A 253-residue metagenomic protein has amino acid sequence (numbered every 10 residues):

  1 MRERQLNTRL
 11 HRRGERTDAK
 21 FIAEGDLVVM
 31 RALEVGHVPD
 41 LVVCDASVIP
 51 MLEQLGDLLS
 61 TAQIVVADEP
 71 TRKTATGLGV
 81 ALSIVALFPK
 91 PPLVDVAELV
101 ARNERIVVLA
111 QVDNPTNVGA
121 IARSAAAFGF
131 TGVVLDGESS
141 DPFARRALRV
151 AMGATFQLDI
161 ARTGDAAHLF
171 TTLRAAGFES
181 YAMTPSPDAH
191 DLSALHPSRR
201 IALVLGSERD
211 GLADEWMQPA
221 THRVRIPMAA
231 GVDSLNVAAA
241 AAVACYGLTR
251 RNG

Functional and structural regions predicted by a protein language model:
M1-P50, S139-D141: Boundary-proximal intrinsically disordered activation/regulatory segments immediately upstream of a helical core
G25, D113-I121, L235-A240: Amphipathic alpha-helical repeat scaffolds
P50-T61, W216: Short, aromatic/basic amphipathic alpha-helical patches
D57-L87: Glycine/small-residue-rich loop that forms an oxyanion/phosphate-binding "nest" at active or ligand-binding sites
A67-D68, A110-Q111, D136-G137, D159 (+1 more regions): Short beta->alpha connector loops at strand-helix junctions that form conserved, small/polar/Pro-enriched
I84-A86, S124-F128, P142-T155, D214-G253: Structured adenosyl-cofactor binding patch, chiefly the S-adenosyl-L-methionine
P91-H190: RNA substrate-binding interface of SAM-dependent RNA methyltransferases
Y181-V232, N236: Active-site/ligand-binding-proximal alpha/beta "capping" segment
